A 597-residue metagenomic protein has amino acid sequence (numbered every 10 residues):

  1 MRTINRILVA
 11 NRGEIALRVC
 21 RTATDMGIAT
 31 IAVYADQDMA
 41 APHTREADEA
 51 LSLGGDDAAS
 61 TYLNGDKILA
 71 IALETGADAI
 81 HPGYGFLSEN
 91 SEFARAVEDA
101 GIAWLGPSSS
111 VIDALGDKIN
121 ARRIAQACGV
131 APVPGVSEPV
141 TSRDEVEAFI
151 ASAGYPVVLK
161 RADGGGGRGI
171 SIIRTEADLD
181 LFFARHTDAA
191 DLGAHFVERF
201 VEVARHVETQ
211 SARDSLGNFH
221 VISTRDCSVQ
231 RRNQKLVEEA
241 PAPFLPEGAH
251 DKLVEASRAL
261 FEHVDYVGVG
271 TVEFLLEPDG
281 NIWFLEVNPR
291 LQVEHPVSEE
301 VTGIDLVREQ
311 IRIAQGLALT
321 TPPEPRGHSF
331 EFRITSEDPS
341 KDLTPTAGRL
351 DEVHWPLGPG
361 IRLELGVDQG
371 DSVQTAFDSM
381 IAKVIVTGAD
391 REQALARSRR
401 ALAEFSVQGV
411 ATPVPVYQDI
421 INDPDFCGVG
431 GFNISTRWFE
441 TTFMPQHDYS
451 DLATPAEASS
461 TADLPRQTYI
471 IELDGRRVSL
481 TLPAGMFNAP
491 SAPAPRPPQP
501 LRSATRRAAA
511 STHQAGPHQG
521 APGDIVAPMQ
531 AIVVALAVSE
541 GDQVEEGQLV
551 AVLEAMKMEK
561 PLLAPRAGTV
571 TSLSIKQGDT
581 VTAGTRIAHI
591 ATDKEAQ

Functional and structural regions predicted by a protein language model:
M1-V272, L276-N288, Q292-H295: N-terminal beta-alpha lobe that positions the nucleotide/phosphoryl donor in ATP/NTP-coupled carboxylate activation
N5, R168, P241, D378-V384 (+1 more regions): Short amphipathic alpha-helical segments
F149-I150, R161, E198-E202, S211-A212 (+12 more regions): Replace "in large, NTP-powered and nucleic-acid-processing enzymes" with "in large, NTP-powered factors and other
R174-T175, V386-G388, T592: Short beta-strand-to-loop capping motifs
E202-V203, H263-G268, S460-D463, G516-P517 (+1 more regions): Short loop/turn motifs at secondary-structure junctions and domain boundaries
A212-D214, L275-E277, T335, V353 (+2 more regions): Short beta-strand micro-motifs enriched in acidic
S257, P296-R506, A583: Catalytic cores of soluble metabolic enzymes centered on carboxylation/carboxyl-transfer
H513-Q597: Structured functional modules or segments
